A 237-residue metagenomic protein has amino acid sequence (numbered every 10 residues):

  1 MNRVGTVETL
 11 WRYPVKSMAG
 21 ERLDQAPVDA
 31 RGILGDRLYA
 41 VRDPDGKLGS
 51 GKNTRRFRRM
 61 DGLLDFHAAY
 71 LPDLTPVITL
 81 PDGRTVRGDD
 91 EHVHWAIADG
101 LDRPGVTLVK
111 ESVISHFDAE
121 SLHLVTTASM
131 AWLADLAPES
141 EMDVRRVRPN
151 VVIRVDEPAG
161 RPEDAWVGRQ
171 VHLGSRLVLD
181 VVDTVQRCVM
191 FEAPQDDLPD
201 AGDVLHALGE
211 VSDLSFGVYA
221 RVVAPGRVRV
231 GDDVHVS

Functional and structural regions predicted by a protein language model:
M1-S237: Metal-cofactor-dependent catalytic cores
